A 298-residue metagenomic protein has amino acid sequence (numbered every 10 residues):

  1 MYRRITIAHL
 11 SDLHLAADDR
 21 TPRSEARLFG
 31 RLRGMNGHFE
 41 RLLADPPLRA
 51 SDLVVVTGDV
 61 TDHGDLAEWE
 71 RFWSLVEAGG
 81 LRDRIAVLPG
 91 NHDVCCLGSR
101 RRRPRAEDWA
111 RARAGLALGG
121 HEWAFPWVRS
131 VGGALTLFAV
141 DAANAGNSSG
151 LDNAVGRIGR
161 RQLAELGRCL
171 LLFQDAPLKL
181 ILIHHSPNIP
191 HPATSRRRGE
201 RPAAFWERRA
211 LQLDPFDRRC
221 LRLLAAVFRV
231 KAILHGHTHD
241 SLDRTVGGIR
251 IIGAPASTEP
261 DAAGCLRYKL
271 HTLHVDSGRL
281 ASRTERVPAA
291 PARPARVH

Functional and structural regions predicted by a protein language model:
M1-A8, V128-A139, Q174-L178, T245-I251: Beta-strand-turn-beta hairpins that frame and shape the catalytic cleft of phosphate-ester-processing enzymes
M1-R71: N-terminal active-site segment of His-dependent metallophosphoesterases
H9-S11, L53-D59, I85-N91, V140 (+4 more regions): Active-site neighborhood of phospho(di)ester-bond hydrolases with catalytic His/Asp-centered motifs
H14-D19, D62-A67, P89-S99, N144-G150 (+4 more regions): Active-site environment of divalent metal-dependent phosphoester hydrolases
A17-R27, L137-L211: Active-site-proximal loop/helix segment associated with metal-binding centers of metalloenzymes
L66, R71-E165, F173, A226 (+1 more regions): Extended active-site neighborhood of metal-dependent phosphoesterases/phosphodiesterases
E77, R198-S277: Conserved beta-sheet core of the metallophosphoesterase superfamily
H274-H298: A short C-terminal boundary segment appended to hydrolase-like catalytic domains
